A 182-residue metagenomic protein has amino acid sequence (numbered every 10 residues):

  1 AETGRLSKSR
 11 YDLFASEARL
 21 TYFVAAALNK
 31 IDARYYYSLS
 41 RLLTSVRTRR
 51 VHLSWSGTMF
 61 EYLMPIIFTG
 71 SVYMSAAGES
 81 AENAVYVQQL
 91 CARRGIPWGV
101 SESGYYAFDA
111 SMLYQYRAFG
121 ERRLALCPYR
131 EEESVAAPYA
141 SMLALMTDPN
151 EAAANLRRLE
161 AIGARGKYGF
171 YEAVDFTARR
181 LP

Functional and structural regions predicted by a protein language model:
A1-P182: Ser/Thr/Asn(+Pro)-rich, low-complexity disordered segments
